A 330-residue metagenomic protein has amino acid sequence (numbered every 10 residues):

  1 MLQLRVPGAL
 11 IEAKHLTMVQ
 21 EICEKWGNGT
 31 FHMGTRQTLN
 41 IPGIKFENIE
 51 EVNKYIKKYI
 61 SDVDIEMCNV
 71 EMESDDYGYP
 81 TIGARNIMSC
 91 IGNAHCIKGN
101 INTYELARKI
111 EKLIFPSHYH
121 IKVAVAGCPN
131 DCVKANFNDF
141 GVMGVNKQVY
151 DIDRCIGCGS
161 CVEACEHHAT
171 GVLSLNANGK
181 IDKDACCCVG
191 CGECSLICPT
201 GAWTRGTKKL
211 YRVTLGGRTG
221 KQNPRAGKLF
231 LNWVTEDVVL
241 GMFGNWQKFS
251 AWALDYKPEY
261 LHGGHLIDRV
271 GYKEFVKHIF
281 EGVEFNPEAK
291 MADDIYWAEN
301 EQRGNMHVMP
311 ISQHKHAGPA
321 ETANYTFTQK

Functional and structural regions predicted by a protein language model:
L2-I156, S160-A164, A185-C187, H307-K330: Small-residue-enriched alpha-helical segments and adjacent helix-cap loops that form tight helix-helix packing
I22-W26, K58-V63, L113-S117, M143 (+4 more regions): Change "in soluble alpha/beta enzymes" to "in soluble alpha/beta proteins
N28-T35, E66-V70, H120-K122, L175 (+2 more regions): Flexible, glycine/charged-enriched surface loops at secondary-structure junctions
E47-Y55, Y59, V270-V283, A292: Terminal amphipathic helices with adjacent charged low-complexity linkers/tails
F140-G144, Y211-G220: Short beta-strand elements
S160-K180, E193-L210: Iron-sulfur cluster-binding cysteine motifs and their immediate structural context in ferredoxin-like electron-transfer
K209, R218-D255: A hydrophobic, small-residue-rich beta->alpha segment in the mid-to-C-terminal subdomain of diverse proteins
E274-K330: C-terminal, charged low-complexity interaction regions
